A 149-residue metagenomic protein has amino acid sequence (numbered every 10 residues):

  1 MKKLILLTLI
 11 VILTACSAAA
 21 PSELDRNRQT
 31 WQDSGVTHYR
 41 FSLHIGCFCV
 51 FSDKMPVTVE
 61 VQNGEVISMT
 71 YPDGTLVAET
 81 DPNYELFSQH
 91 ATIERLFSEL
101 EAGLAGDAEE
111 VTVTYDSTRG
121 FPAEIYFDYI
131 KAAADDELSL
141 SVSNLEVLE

Functional and structural regions predicted by a protein language model:
M1-L4: Positively charged n-region of N-terminal signal peptides that target proteins for export
L13-A15: C-terminal motif of bacterial Sec signal peptides marking the signal peptidase cleavage site
S17-A20: Bacterial signal peptide processing site
S34-G46: A short, Trp-centered hydrophobic/proline-enriched beta-strand micro-motif
I45-Y71: Short, surface-exposed binding/anchoring microloops in extracellular/periplasmic proteins
F51-V57, A108-E109, D135-L140: Short, surface-exposed coil-to-beta transition loops
V61-E109: Mature extracytoplasmic domains of secretory-pathway proteins
P122-L140: Short, exposed beta-strand-loop hairpins at the edges of beta-sheets in extracellular/periplasmic proteins
